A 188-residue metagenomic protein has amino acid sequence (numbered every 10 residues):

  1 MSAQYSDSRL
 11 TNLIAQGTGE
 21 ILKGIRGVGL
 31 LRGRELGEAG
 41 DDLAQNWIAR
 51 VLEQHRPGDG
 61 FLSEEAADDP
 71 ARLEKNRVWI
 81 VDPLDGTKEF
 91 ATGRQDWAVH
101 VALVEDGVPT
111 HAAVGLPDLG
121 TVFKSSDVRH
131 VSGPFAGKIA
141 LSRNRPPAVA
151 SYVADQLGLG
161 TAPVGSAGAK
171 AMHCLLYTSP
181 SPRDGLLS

Functional and structural regions predicted by a protein language model:
M1-L84, Y152-D155: N-terminal subdomain of lithium-sensitive/metallo-dependent phosphomonoesterases centered on the IMPase/IPPase/PAP
L22, L52, T87, L116 (+2 more regions): Residue-level signal for inorganic ion chemistry
R72-S126: DPxDG-like acidic metal-binding loop motif
K124-S126, V149-A154: A short secondary-structure junction signal
H130-A148, Q156-G165: Short loop->beta-strand "edge-of-pocket" segments that line small-molecule binding or catalytic clefts across diverse
A169-L176: Short helices/loops that flank or line small-molecule/ion binding pockets
Y177-P182: Conserved small/polar residues in nucleotide/adenosyl-binding loops
G185-S188: N-terminal low-complexity segments that are often proline-rich with Ser/Thr-Pro
